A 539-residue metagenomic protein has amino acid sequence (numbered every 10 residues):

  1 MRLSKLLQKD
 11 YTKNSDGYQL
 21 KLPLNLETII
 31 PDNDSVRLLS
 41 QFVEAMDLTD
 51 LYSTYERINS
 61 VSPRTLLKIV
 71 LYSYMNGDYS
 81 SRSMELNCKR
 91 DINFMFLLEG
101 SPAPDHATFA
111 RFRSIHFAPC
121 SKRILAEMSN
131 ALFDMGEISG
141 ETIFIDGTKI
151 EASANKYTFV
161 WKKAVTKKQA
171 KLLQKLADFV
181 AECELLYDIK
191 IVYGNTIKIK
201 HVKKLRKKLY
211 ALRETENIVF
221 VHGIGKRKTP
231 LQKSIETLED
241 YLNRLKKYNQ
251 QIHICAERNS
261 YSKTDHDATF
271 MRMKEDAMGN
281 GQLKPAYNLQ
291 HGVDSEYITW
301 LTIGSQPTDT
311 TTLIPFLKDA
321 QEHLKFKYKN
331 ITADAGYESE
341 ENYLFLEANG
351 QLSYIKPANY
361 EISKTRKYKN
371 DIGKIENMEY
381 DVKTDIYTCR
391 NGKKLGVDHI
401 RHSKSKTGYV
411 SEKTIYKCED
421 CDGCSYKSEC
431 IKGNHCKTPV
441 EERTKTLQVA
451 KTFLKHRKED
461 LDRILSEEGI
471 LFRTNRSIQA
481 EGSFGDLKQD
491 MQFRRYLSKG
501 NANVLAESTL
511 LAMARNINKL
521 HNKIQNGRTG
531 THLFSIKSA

Functional and structural regions predicted by a protein language model:
M1-R37: Hydrophobic alpha-helical membrane-insertion signals
R2-L3, G77-R90, P102-A539: Anion-binding and metal-coordination hotspots
L7-D10, S53-R57, E468-L471: A ubiquitous short alpha-helical element
N25, T65-L71, T108, E127: A general alpha-helix detector
P31-L71, N76: Basic, short loop/linker segments at the boundary and entry of helix-turn-helix/winged-helix-like folds
A45-D50, D91, M95, D490: A short secondary-structure junction motif
I58, F96-S101, N130: Catalytic micro-motifs at enzyme active sites that drive phosphoryl/nucleotidyl and oxygen chemistry
